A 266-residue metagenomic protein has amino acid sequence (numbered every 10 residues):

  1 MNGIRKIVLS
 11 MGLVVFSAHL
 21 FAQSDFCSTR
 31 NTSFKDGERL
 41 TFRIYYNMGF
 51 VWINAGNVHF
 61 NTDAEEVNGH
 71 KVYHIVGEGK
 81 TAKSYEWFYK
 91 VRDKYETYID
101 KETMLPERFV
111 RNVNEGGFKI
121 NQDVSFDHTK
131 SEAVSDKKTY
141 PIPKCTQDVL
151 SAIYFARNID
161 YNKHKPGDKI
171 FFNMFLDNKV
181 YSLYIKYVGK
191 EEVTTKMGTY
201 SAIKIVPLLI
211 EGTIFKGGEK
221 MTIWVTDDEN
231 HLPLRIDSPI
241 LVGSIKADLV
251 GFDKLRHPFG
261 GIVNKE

Functional and structural regions predicted by a protein language model:
M1-M11: Bacterial N-terminal signal peptides that target proteins for export
R5-K6, R111, R157, R235: Basic side chains
V8-L9, N114, D160: Sequence-pattern detector for short linear motifs and compositional/periodic biases rather than a specific fold
M11, G79, K144-C145: Alpha-helical interaction segments
S17-A18: N-terminal signal peptide c-region/cleavage motif recognized by signal peptidases
Q23-F126, H164-E266: Acidic, serine/threonine-rich low-complexity disordered tracts
F118-Y161: Hydrophobic, well-structured mid-protein blocks that either form specific transmembrane helices
